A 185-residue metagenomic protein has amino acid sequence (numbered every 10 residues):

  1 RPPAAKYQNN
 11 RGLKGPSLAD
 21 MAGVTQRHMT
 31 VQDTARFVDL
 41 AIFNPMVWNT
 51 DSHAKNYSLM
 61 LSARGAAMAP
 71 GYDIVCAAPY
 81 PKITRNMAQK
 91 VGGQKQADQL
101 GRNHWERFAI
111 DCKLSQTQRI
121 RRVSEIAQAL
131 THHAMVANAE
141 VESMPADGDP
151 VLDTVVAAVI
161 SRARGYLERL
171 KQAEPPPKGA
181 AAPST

Functional and structural regions predicted by a protein language model:
R1-T185: Anionic ligand-binding catalytic core segments
